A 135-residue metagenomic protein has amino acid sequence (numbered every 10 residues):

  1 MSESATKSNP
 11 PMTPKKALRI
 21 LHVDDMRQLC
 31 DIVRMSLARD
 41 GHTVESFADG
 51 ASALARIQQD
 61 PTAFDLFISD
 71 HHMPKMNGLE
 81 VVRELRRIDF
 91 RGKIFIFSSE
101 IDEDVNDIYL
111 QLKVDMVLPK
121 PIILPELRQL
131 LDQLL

Functional and structural regions predicted by a protein language model:
M1-R19, R34, I123-L135: Non-catalytic signal-transmission and effector/linker regions of two-component phosphorelay proteins
K16-Q28, V33-L37, F67: Conserved acidic segment of CheY-like receiver
G41-A48, R56: Short hydrophobic/Thr-rich beta-strand motif most characteristic of the beta2 strand and flanking loop of CheY-like
A48-S52, N77-E80: Acidic catalytic/metal-coordinating carboxylates
D70: Active-site residues of response regulator receiver
M73: Receiver (REC) domain active-site loop signature in two-component systems and cognate sites in sensor histidine kinases
E80, I101-L118, Q129: Alpha4 helix (beta4-alpha4-beta5 surface) of REC/receiver domains from two-component response regulators
I96-S98: Hydrophobic/aromatic residues positioned on beta-strands within the core alpha/beta folds
